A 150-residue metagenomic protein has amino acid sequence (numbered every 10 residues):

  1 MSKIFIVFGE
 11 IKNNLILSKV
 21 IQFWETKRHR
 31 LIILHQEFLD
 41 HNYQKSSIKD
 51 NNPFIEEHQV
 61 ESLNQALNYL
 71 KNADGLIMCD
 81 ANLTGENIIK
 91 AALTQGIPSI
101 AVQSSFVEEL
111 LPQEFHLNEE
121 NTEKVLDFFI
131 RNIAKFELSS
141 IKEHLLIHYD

Functional and structural regions predicted by a protein language model:
M1-K12: Conserved donor-binding/catalytic core segment of Leloir-type glycosyltransferases
Y43-E61: Nucleotide-activated donor-binding/catalytic signature segment of Leloir-type glycosyltransferases, i.e., the conserved
S62-A73, T94: Short acidic alpha-helix that forms the nucleotide-activated donor recognition element in Leloir-type transferases
L67, E86-T94, E108: Short alpha-helical segment that forms part of, or immediately flanks, the ligand-binding pocket in carbohydrate-active
K71-T84: Acidic donor-binding loop of glycosyltransferase active sites
P98-A101: Short hydrophobic beta-strand element within catalytic cores of glycosyltransferases and related nucleotide-activated
Q103-H116: Short acidic/histidine- and often glycine-rich active-site loop of Leloir-type glycosyltransferases that engages
E120-D150: A charged, aromatic-enriched C-terminal amphipathic alpha-helix characteristic of glycosyltransferases across folds
